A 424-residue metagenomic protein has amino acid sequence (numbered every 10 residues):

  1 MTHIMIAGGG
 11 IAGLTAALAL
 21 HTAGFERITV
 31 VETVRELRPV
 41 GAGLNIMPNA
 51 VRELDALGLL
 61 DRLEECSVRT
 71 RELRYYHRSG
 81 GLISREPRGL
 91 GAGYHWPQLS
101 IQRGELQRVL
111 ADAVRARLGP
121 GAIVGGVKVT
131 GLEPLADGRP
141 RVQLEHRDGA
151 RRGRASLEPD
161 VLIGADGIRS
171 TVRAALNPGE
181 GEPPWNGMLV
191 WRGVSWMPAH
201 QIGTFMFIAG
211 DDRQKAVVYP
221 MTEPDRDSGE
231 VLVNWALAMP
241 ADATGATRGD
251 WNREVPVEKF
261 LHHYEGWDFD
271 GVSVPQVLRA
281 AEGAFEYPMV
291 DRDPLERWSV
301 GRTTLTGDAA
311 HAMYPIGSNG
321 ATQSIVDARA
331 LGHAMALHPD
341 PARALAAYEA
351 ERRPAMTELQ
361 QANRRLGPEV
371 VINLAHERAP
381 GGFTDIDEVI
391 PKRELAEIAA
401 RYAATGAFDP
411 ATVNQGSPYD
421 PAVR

Functional and structural regions predicted by a protein language model:
T2-I4, N49-V194, T244-A246, E254-L261 (+1 more regions): Conserved N-terminal helical subregion
H3, E26-R27, L232: Residues at the starts of beta-strands that form the adenosine-phosphate
M5, G9-A23, V31-V34, I163-G164 (+3 more regions): Conserved mid-domain beta->alpha element of the FAD-binding
G24-I28, G119: A generic structural motif
R35-E53: Conserved N-terminal glycine-rich FAD pyrophosphate-binding loop of Rossmann-like flavoproteins
E65, G80, G317, H333-R424: C-terminal helical "tail/cap" subdomain of flavin- and related membrane-associated enzymes
E65-C66, A122, G266-E282, P341-A346 (+1 more regions): Acidic/histidine metal-binding catalytic segments
Y76, F205-A246, R253, Y264 (+1 more regions): Active-site substrate-recognition segment that forms the wall of the catalytic cavity or substrate channel
